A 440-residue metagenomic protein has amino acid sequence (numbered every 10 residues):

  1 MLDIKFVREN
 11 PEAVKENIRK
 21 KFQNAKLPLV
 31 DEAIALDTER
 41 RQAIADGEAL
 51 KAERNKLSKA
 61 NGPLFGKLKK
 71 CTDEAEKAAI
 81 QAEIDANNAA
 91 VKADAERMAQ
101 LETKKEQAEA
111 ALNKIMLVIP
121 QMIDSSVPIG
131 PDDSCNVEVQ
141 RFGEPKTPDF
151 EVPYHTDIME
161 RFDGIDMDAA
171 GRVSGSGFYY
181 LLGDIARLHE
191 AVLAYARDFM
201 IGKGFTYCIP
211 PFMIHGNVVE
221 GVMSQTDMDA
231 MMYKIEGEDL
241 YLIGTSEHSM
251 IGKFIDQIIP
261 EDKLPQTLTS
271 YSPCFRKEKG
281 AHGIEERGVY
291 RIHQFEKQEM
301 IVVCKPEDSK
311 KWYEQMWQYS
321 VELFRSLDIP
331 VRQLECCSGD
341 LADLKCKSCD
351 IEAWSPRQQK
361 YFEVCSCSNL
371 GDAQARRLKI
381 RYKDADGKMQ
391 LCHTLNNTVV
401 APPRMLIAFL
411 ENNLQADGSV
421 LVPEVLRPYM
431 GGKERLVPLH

Functional and structural regions predicted by a protein language model:
M1-P145, E160, G164: N-terminal alpha-helical targeting/anchoring segments
L27, R141-H440: TRNA-recognition modules of translation machinery and tRNA-sensing kinases, especially anticodon-binding
